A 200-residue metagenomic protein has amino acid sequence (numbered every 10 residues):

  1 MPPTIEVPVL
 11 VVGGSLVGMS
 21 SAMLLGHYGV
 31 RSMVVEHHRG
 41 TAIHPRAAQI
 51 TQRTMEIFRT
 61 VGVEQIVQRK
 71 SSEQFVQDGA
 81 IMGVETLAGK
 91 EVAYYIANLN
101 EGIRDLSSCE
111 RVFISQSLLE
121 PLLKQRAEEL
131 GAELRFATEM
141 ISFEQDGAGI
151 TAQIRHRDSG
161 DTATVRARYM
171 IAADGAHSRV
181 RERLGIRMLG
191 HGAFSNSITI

Functional and structural regions predicted by a protein language model:
T4-V34: N-terminal Rossmann-like FAD-binding beta1-loop-alpha1 element of flavoenzymes
I5-V7, S159-Y169: Core beta-strand elements of the Rossmann-like FAD/NAD(P) dinucleotide-binding domain in flavoenzyme oxidoreductases
G13-G18, R168, D174-G175: Conserved phosphate-binding and hydrolysis motifs of nucleotide-dependent enzymes
I43-A47, T51-E128, E144: Active-site-adjacent segment of FAD-dependent monooxygenases/related oxidoreductases
Q65, Q116-L118, L184-I200: Central beta-strand plus flanking loop segment that forms part of the substrate or channel wall within the catalytic
F136-T151: A conserved short coil-to-beta-strand element within the FAD-binding core of flavoproteins
A172-I186: Flavin (primarily FAD) binding-site architecture
